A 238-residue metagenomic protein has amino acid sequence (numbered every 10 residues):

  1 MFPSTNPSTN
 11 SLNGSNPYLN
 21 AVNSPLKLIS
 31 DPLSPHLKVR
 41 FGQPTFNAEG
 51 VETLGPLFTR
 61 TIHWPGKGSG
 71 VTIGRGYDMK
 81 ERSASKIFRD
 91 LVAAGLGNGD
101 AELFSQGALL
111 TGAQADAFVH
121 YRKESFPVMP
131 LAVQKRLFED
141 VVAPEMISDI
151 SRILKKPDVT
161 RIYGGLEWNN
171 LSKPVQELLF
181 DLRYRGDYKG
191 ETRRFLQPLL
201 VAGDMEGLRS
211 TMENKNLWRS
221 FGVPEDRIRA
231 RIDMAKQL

Functional and structural regions predicted by a protein language model:
F2, N6-V175, E206-L238: Acidic, aromatic-lined catalytic clefts of primarily extracellular/periplasmic carbohydrate-active enzymes that remodel
V51-P56, R185-T192: Secretory-pathway/luminal and periplasmic proteins that interact with or process carbohydrate-rich
M79-A84, D187-F195: Short helix-capping/linker segments at secondary-structure and domain boundaries
N169-P174, G186-G190, A202: Short, well-ordered coil↔helix boundary/capping segments
L182: Catalytic toxin/effector domains delivered as secreted proteins or via bacterial secretion systems
G190-K215: Short secondary-structure subsegments characteristic of cysteine-rich extracellular domains
